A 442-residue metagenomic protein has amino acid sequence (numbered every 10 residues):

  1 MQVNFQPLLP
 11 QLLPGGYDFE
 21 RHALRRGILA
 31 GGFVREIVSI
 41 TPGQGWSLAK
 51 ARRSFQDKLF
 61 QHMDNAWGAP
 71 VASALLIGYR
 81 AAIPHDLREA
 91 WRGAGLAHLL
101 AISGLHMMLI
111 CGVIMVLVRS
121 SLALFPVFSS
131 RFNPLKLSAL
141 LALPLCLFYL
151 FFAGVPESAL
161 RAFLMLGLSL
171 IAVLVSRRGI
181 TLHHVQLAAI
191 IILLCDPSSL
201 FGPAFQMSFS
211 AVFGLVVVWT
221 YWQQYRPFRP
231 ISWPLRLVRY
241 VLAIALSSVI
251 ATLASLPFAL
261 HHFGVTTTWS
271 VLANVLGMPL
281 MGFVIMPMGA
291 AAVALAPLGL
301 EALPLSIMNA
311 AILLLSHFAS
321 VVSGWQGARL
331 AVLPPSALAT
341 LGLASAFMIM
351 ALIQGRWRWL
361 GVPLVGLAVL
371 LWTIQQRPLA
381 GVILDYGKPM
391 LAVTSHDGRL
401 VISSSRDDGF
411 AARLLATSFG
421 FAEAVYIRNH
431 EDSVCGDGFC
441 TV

Functional and structural regions predicted by a protein language model:
M1-H98: Membrane-interface helix/helix-cap signal primarily in integral membrane proteins
V3, L75, S103, G154 (+5 more regions): Divalent metal-coordination and catalytic microenvironments
F19-H22, I28, R229-R236, V293-V442: Non-globular, low-confidence helical/coil segments that flank catalytic cores
R25, R52, Q56, A72 (+5 more regions): Hydrophobic face of alpha-helices
G32, Y79, I83-S270, P335-R377: Hydrophobic alpha-helical transmembrane segments in multi-pass membrane proteins
S39-W46, R53, E89, G93 (+3 more regions): Membrane-interface amphipathic/re-entrant loop segments adjacent to transmembrane helices in multi-pass membrane
H62, A94-H98, Y240, I244 (+5 more regions): Loop-to-transmembrane-helix entry motif
G214-L215, G277, G282-F283, K388-P389 (+1 more regions): Short, glycine-/Ser/Thr-/acidic-enriched flexible segments
